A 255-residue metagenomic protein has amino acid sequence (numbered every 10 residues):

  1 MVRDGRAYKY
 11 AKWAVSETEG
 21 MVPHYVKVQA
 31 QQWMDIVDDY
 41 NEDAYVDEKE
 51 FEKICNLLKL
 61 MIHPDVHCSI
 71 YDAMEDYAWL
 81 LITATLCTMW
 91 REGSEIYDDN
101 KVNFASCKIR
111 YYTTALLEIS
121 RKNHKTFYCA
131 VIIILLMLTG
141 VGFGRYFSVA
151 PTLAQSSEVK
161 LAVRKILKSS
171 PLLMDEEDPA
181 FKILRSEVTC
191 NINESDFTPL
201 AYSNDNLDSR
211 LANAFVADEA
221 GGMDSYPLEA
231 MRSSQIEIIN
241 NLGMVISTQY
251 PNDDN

Functional and structural regions predicted by a protein language model:
M1-N255: Phosphate/NTP-binding elements of NTP-utilizing enzymes
